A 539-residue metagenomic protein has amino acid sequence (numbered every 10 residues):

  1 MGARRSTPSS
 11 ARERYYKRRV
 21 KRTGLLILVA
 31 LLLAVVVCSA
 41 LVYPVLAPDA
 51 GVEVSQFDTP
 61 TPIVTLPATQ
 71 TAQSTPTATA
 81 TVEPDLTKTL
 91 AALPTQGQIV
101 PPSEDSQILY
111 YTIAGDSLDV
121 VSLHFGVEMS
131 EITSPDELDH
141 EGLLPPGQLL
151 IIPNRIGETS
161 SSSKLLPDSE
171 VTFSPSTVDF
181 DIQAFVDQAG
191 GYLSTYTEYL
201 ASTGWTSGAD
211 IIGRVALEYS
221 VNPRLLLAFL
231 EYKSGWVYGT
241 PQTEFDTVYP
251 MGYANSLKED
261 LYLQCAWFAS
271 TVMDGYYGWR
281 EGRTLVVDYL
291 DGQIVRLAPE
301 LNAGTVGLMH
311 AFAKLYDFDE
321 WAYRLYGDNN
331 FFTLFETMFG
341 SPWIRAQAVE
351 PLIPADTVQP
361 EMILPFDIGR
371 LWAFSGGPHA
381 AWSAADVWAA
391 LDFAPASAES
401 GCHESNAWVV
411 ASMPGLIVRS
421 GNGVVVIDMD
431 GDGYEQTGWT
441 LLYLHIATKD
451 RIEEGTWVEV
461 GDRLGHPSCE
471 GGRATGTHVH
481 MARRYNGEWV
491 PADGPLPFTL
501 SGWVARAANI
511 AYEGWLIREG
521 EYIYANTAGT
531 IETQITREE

Functional and structural regions predicted by a protein language model:
C38-S106, Y111, N154-P175, I353-T357 (+1 more regions): Ser/Thr-rich, Proline-interspersed low-complexity disordered segments
L41-A47, G51, A254-S375, E513-E539: Non-catalytic cell-wall polysaccharide-engagement segments
V54-Q56, P62, D85, L90-S130 (+3 more regions): Primarily a LysM-type cell-wall glycan-binding module
L165-Y323: Catalytic glycan-binding domains that act on GlcNAc-containing polysaccharides
P354-T357, E361, W372-S412, Y443: Short glycine/threonine/proline-enriched tight-turn/helix- or strand-capping micro-motif at secondary-structure
P360, H403, V410, T456-E459 (+1 more regions): Acidic, glycine-rich catalytic/binding loops that coordinate metals and/or anionic ligands
F374, G415-I417, G455-P467: A structural signal for short beta-strand/turn segments enriched in small hydrophobics and glycine
E404-E454, G476-H478, A482: Zn2+-dependent peptidoglycan hydrolase active-site motif and core
